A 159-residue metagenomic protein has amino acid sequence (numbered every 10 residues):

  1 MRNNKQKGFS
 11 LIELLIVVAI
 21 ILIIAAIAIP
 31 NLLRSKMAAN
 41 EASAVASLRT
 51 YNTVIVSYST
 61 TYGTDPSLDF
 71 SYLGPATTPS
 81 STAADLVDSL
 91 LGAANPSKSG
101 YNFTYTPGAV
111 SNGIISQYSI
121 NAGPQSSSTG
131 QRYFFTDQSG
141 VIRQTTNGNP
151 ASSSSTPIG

Functional and structural regions predicted by a protein language model:
M1-L11: N-terminal leader/signal peptides at the extreme start of proteins
L15-N31: Alpha-helical hydrophobic helix detector
I24-I27, A39, T61: Residue-level signal for short amphipathic helical patches enriched in basic/charged and nearby hydrophobic residues
N31-L48: Aliphatic-rich helix starts adjacent to a transmembrane/signal segment
T53-Q131, T136-S139, T146, T156-G159: Extracellular/periplasmic head regions of type IV pilus-like filament subunits
G148-S152: A short acidic/small-residue loop/turn micro-motif
